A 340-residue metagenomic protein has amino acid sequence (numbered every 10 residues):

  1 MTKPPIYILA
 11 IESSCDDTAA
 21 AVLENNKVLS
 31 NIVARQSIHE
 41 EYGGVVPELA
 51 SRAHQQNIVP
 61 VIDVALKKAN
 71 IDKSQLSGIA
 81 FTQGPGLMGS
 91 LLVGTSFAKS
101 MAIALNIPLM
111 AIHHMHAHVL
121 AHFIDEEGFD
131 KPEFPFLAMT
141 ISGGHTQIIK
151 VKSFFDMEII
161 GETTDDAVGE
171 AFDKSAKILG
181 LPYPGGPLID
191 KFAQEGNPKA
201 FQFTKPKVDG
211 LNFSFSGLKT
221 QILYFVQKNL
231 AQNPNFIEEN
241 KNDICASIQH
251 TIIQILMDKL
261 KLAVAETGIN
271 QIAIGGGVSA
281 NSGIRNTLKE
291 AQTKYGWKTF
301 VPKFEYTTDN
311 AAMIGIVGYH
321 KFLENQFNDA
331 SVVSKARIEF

Functional and structural regions predicted by a protein language model:
M1-P4, I112-F136, V317: Conserved phosphate-binding catalytic cores of ATP/NTP-utilizing and phosphoryl-transfer enzymes
P4-P85, H114, H118: N-terminal beta-alpha supersecondary unit
T18-L23, A138-T140, T146-K150: Short beta-strand scaffold segments in enzyme catalytic cores
D72, K191-I272, N281-Y295, F322-N325: A contiguous, well-structured pocket-lining segment that forms one wall/lid of small-molecule binding clefts in soluble
F81-L105, I124-D125, S282-E290: Short Gly/Thr/Asp-enriched flexible loops that form oxyanion-binding sites at enzyme active sites
A111-I112, I272, K289-I314, N328: Conserved phosphate-binding/catalytic loops in two-lobed NTP-binding clefts
H118-V119, P302-F340: Glycine-rich phosphate-binding/hydrolytic loop that grips phosphoryl groups
K152-E195, K219-K228: Glycine-rich phosphate-binding loop plus the immediately following alpha-helix
